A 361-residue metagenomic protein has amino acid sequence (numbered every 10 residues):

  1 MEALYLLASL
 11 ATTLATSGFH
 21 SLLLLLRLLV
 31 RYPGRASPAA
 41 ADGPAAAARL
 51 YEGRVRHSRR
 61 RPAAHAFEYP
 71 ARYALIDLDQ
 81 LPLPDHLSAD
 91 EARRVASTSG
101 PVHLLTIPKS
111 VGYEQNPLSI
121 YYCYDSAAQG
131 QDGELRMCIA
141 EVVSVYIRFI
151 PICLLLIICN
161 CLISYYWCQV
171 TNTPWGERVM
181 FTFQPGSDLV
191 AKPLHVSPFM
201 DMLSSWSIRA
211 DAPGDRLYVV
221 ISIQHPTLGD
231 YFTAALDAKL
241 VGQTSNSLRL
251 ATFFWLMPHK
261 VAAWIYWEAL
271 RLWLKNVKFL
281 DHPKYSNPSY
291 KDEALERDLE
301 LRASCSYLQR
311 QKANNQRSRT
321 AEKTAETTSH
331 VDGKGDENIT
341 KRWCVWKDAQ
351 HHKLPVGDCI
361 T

Functional and structural regions predicted by a protein language model:
M1-I157, C161-T361: Mature, function-bearing regions of proteins
